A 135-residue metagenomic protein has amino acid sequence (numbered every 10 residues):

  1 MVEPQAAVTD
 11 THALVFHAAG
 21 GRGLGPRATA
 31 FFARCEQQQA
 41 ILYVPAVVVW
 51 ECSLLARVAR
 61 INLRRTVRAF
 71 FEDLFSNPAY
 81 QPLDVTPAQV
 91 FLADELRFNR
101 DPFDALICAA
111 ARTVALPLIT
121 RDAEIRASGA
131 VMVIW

Functional and structural regions predicted by a protein language model:
M1-V44, V58-D73, V114, A123-E124 (+2 more regions): Short, well-structured N-terminal submotif of metal-dependent ribonuclease cores
V2, N62-R64, R68, S76-R121: Active-site neighborhoods of divalent-metal-dependent phosphate/nucleic-acid chemistry enzymes
A6, G23, V47, A88 (+1 more regions): An amphipathic alpha-helix/helix-turn recognition signal
A13, V48-V49, Q89, I107 (+1 more regions): Alpha-helix capping/helix-boundary segments
A46, D84, W135: Pocket-edge structural micro-motifs
C52: Phosphate/NTP-binding elements of NTP-utilizing enzymes
L55: ABC-type ATPase nucleotide-binding domain
P78, S128-G129: Short, structured coil segments at secondary-structure junctions
